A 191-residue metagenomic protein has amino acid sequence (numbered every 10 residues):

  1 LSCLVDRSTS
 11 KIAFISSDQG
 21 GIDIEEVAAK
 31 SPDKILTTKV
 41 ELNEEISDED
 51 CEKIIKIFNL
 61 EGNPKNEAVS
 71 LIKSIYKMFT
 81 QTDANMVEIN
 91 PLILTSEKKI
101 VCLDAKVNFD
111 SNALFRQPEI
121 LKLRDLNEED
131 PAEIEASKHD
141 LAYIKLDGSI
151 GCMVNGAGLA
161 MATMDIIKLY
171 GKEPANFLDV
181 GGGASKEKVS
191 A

Functional and structural regions predicted by a protein language model:
S2-E88, I93-A191: ATP-dependent carboxylate/acyl-activation modules
